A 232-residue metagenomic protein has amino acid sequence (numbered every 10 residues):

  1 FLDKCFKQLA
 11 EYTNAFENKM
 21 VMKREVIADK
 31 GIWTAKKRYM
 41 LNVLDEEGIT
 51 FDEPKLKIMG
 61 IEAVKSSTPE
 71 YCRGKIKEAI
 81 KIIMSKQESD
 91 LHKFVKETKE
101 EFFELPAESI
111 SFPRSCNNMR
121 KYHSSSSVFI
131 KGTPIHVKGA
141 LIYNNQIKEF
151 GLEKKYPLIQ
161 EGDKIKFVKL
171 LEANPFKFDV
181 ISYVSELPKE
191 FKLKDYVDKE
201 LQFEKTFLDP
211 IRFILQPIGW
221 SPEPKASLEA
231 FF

Functional and structural regions predicted by a protein language model:
F1-F232: DNA-dependent DNA polymerase catalytic subunits
